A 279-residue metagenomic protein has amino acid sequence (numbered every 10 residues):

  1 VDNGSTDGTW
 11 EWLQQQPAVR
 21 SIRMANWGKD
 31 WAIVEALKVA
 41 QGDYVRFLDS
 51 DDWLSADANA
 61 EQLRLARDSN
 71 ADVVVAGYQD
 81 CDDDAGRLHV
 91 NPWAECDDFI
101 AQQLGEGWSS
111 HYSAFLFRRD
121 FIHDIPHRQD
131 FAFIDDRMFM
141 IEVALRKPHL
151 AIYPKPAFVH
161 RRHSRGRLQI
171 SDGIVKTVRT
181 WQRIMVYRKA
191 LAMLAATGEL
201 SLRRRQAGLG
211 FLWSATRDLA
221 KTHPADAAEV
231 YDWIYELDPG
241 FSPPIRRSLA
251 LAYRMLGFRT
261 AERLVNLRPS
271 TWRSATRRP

Functional and structural regions predicted by a protein language model:
D2-E11, D49: A conserved acidic beta->alpha catalytic loop
W10-Q41: Conserved donor nucleotide-binding strand/loop of the catalytic core
M24, A71-Y78, Y153-K155, H160: Short glycine/serine/threonine-enriched helix-capping/active-site loop that flanks the nucleotide-sugar donor pocket
K29-L37, S55, N59-P126: Flexible acidic/His/Gly-enriched loops in nucleotide-sugar-dependent glycosyltransferase catalytic domains
V45: Short aromatic/hydrophobic "clamp" motif used to bind/position activated sugar donors
D52-W53, F131: Acidic metal-phosphate-binding loop of nucleotide-sugar-dependent transferases
C96-Q182: Conserved nucleotide-sugar donor-binding catalytic segment
M138, L145, A157-P279: C-terminal subregions of glycosyltransferases and related glycan-biosynthesis enzymes
